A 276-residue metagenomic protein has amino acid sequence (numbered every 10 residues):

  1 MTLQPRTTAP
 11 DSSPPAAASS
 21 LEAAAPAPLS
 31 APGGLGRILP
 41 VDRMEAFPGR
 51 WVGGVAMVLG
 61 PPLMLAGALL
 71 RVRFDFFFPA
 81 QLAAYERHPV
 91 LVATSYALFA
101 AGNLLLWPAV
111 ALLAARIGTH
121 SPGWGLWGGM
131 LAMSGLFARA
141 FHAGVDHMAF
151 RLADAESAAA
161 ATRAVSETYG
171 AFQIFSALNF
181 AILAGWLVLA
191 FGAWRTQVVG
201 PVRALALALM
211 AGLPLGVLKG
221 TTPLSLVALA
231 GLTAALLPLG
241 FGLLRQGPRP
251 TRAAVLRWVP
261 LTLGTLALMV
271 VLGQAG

Functional and structural regions predicted by a protein language model:
T2-D11, A25-G276: Hydrophobic, aromatic-enriched alpha-helical segments typical of multi-pass transmembrane helices
A17-A18, A23-A24: Intrinsically disordered, low-complexity segments enriched in serine/proline and basic residues
